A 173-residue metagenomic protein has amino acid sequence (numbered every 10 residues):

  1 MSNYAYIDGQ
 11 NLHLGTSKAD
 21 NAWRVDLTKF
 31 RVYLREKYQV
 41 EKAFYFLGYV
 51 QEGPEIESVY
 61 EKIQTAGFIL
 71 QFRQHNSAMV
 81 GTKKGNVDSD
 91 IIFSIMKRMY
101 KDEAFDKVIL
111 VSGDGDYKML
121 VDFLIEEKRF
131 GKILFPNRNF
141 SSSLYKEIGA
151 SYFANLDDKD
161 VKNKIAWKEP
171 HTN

Functional and structural regions predicted by a protein language model:
M1-N173: Terminal and domain-boundary accessory regions
